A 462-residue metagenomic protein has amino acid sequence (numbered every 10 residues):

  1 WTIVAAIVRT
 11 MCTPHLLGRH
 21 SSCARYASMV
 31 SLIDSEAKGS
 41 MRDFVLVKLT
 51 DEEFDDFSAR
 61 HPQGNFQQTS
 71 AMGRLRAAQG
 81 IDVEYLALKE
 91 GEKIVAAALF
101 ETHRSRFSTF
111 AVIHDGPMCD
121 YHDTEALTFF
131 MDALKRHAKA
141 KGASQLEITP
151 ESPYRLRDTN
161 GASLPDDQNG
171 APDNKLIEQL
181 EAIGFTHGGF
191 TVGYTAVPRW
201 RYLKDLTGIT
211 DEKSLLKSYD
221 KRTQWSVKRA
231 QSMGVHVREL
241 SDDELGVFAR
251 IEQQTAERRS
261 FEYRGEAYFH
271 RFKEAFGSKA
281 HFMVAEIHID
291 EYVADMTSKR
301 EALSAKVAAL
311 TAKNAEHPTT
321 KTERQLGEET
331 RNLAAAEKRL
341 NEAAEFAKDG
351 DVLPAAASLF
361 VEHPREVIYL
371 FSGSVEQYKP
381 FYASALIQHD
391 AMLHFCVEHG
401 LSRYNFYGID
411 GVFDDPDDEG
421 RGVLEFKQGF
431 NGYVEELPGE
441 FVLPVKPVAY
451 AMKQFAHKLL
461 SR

Functional and structural regions predicted by a protein language model:
A6, R19-H20: Intrinsic, low-complexity polybasic segments
T10, L16-G18, S28-D34, L127-L240 (+1 more regions): Acyl-donor-binding surface of acyltransferase catalytic domains
R42-F44: Extreme N-terminal starter segment of soluble prokaryotic enzymes
V47-G91, V95-F107, R155, G184-T195 (+1 more regions): A conserved beta-strand-loop-helix scaffold within acyl/acetyltransferase catalytic domains
Y85, G408-R462: C-terminal catalytic domain of photolyase/cryptochrome flavoproteins, centering on the FAD-binding pocket
S108-V197, A355-A356, V361-F430: Acyl-donor binding region in acyl/amide transferases
